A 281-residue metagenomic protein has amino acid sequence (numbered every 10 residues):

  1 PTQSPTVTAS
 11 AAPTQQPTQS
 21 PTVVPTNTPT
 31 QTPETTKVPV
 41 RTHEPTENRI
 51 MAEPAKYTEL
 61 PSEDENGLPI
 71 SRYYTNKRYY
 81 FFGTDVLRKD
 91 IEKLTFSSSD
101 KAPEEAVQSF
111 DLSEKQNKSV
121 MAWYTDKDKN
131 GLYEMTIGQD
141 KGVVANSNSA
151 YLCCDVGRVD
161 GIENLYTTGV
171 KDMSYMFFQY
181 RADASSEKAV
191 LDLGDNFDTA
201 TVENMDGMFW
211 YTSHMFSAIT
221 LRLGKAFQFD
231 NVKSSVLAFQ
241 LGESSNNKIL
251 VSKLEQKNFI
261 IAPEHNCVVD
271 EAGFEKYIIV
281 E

Functional and structural regions predicted by a protein language model:
T2-T42, T46: Ser/Thr-rich, Proline-interspersed low-complexity disordered segments
H43-E281: Negatively charged
